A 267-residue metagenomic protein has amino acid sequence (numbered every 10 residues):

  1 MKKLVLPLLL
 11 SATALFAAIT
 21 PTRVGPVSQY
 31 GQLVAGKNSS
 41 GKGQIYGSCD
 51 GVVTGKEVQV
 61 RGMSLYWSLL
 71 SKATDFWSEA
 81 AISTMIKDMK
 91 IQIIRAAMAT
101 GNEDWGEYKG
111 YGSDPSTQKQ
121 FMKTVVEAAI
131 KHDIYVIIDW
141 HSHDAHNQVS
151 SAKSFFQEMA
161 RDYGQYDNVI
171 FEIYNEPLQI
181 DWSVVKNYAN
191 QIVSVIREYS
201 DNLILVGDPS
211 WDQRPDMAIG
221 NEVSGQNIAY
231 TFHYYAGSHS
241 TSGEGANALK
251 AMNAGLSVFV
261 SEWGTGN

Functional and structural regions predicted by a protein language model:
M1-L4: Positively charged n-region of N-terminal signal peptides that target proteins for export
L6-P7, A99: General helical structural elements
L8-A17: Hydrophobic h-region of N-terminal signal peptides that target proteins for export in Gram-negative bacteria
L10, V53-V58, G164, V223: A generic structural signal for short, non-catalytic loop/turn and secondary-structure boundary residues
A18-I93: N-terminal carbohydrate-binding accessory modules
V24-G41, W67, T74, E107 (+4 more regions): Extracellular glycoside hydrolase catalytic/binding regions
S64-W67, T100, W140-S142, N175-P177: Short, histidine-centered active-site or binding-site loop motifs used for metal coordination, general acid-base
S78-H143, Q148-S154, I196-R197: Aromatic-lined substrate-binding rim segments of carbohydrate-active enzymes
